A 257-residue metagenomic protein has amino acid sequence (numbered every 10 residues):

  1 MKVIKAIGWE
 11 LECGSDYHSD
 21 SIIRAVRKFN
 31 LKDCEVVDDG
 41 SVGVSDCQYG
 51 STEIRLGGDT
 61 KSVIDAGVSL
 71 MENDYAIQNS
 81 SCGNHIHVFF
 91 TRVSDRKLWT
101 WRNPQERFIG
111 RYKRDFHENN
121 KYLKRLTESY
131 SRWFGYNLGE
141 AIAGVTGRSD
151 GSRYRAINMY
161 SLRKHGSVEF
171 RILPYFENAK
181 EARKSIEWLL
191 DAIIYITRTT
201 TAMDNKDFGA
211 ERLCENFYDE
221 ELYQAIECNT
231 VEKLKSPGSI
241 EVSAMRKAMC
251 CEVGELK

Functional and structural regions predicted by a protein language model:
M1-Y75, M159, K247: Terminal catalytic/cofactor-binding subdomain
A6-E10, D95-F176, A248-M249, E255-L256: Aromatic/basic-lined ligand-recognition segments that form π-stacking hydrophobic pockets flanked by Lys/Arg to engage
E12, I77-V93, S167-R171: Histidine-centered divalent-metal-coordination microenvironment in nucleic-acid enzymes
K28-C34, M71-Q78, E106-I109, D191-T200: A common structural junction motif
D59-S69, T91-K124, S131, N178-I193 (+3 more regions): Helical (often loop-to-helix) elements that flank the catalytic cores of nucleotide-handling enzymes
I77-Q78, K113-Y122, I194-K233: Flexible helix-coil linker/hinge segments at domain or subdomain boundaries
S161-E215: Modules that initiate DNA replication and primer synthesis
E220-L256: Acidic, carboxylate-rich catalytic segments that either coordinate divalent cations
